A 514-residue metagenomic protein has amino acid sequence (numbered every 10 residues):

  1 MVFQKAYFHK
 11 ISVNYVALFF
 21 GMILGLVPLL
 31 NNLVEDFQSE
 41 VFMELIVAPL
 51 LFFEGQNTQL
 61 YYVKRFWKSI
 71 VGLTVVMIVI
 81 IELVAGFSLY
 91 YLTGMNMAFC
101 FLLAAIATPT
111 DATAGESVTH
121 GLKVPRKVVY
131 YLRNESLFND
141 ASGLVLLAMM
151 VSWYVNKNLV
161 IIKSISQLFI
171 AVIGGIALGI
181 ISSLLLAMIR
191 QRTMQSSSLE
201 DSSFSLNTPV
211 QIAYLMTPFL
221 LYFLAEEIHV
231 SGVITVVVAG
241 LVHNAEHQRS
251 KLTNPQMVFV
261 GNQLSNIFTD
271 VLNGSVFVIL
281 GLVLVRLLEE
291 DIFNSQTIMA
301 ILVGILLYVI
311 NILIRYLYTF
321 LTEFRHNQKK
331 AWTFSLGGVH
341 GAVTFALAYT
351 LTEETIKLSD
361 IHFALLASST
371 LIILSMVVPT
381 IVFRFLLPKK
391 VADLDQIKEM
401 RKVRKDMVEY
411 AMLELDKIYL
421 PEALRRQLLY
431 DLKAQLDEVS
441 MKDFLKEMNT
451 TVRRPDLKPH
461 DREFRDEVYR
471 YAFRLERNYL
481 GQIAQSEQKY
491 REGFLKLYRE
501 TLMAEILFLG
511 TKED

Functional and structural regions predicted by a protein language model:
M1-I397, Q485-L495, L502-E513: Transmembrane helical cores of multi-pass secondary ion antiporters/exchangers
R401-D514: Cytosolic C-terminal regulatory domains/tails of membrane transporters and channels
